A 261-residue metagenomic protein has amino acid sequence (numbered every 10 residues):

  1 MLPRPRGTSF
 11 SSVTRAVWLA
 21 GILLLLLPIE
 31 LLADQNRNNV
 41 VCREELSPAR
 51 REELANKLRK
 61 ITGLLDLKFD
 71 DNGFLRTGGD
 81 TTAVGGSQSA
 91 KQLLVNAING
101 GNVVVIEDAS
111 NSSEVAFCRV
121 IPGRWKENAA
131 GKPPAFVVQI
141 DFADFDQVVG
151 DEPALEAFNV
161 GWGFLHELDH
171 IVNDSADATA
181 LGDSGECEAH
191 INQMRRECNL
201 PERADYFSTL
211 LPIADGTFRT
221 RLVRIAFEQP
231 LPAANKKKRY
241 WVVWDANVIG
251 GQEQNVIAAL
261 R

Functional and structural regions predicted by a protein language model:
M1-V13: N-terminal secretory signal peptides that target proteins for export/translocation
A16-P28: Bacterial N-terminal signal peptides
L32-F117: A metal-dependent hydrolase signature that marks the N-terminal structural subdomain at the beginning of catalytic folds
D34-C42, S175-R261: Active-site or metal-binding loop neighborhoods of secreted/extracellular toxin and effector enzymes
E53-N56, K60, S89, N159 (+3 more regions): Extracytoplasmic/secreted proteins, especially bacterial periplasmic and envelope-associated proteins
N111-G161: Active-site scaffold of zinc-dependent metalloenzymes
D144-Q147, D169, A178-T179: Solvent-exposed loop/turn segments at secondary-structure junctions within structured extracellular/periplasmic domains
N159-D174: Active-site recognition of the HExxH zinc-binding catalytic motif
